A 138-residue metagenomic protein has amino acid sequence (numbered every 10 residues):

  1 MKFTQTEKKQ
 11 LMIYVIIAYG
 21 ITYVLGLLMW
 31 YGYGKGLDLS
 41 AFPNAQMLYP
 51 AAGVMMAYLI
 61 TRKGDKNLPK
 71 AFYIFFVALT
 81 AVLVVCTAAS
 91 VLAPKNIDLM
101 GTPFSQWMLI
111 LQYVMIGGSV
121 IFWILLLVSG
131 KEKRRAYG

Functional and structural regions predicted by a protein language model:
M1-K8: Short, Lys/Arg-rich, polar N-terminal cytosolic tail immediately upstream of the first transmembrane signal-anchor
K8-G138: Specific transmembrane helices
